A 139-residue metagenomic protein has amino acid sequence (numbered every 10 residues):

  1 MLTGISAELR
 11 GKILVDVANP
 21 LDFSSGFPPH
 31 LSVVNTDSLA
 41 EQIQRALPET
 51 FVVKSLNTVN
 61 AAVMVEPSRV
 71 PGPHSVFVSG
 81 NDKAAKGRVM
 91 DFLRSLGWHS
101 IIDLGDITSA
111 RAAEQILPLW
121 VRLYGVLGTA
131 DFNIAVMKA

Functional and structural regions predicted by a protein language model:
M1-G26: Rossmann-fold NAD(P) dinucleotide-binding segment
G4, L9-K12, V34-R45: NAD(P)-cofactor binding segment of oxidoreductase domains
G11, E49-V52: A glycine-biased structural micro-motif
F23, V59-V63: Conserved catalytic-site region of short-chain dehydrogenase/reductase
F27-T36, E41, E66-A84: Short beta-strand and adjoining strand-loop segment in the mid-core of the Rossmann-like NAD(P)-dependent dehydrogenase
F51-N60: Conserved beta-loop-beta element that borders a ligand/cofactor-binding pocket
H74-A139: Active-site-lining helix/loop region of Rossmann-like oxidoreductase modules
